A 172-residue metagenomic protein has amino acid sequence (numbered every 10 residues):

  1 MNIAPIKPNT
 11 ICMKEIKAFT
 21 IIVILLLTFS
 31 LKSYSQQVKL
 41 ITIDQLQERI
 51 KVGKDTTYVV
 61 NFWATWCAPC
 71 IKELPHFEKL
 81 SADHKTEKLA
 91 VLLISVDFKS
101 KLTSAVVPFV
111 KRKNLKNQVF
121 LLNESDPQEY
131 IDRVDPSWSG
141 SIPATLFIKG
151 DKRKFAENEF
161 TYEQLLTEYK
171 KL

Functional and structural regions predicted by a protein language model:
M1-I41: Bacterial Sec-dependent N-terminal signal peptides
Q37-T57, S81: A short beta-strand-turn-helix
T57-Y58, P143: Alpha/beta-hydrolase fold active-site loops
V59-V60, V91: Hydrophobic beta-strand anchors of alpha/beta hydrolase catalytic cores
F62-H76: Conserved redox-active cysteine motifs that mediate thiol-disulfide chemistry, especially di-cysteine Cys-X(1-2)-Cys
H76-K113, P127-Y130: Structural microenvironment flanking redox-active thiols in thiol-disulfide oxidoreductases
F109-I142: Short, internal strand/loop/helix patches that form the active-site neighborhood or redox-interaction surface
I142-L172: Thiol-/selenol-based redox modules, centered on thioredoxin-like and closely related oxidoreductase domains
